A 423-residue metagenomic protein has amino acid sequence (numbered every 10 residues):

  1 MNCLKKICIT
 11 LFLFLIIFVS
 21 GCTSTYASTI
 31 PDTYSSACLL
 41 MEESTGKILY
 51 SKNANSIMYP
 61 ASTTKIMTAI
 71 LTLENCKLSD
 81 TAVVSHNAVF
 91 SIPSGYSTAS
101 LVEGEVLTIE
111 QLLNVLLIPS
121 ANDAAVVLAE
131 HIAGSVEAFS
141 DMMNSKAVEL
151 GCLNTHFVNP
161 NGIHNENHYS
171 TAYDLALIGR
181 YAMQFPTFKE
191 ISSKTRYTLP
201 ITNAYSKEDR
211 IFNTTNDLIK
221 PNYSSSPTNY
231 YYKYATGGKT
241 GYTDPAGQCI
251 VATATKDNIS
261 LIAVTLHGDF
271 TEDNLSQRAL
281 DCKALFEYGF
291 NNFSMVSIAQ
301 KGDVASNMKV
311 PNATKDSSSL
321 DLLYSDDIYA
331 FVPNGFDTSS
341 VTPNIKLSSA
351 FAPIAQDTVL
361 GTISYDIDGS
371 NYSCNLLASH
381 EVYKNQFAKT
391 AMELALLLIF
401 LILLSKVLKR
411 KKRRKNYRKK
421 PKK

Functional and structural regions predicted by a protein language model:
M1-L4, S51, K415-K423: Short, Lys/Arg-rich N-terminal segment immediately upstream of the first membrane anchor
C3-Y26, M392-K409: Sec-dependent N-terminal signal peptides of Gram-positive bacterial secreted proteins and lipoproteins
F18-V19, L78, N203, Q300: Residues in and immediately flanking transmembrane alpha helices
T25-Y173, L177-P186, I191: Active-site-adjacent loops and short helices of periplasmic peptidoglycan-processing enzymes
C152-L153, N167-Y169, D174, G179-K422: Domain-terminus/edge residues, biased toward the C-terminal soluble/receptor-binding domains of extracytoplasmic
